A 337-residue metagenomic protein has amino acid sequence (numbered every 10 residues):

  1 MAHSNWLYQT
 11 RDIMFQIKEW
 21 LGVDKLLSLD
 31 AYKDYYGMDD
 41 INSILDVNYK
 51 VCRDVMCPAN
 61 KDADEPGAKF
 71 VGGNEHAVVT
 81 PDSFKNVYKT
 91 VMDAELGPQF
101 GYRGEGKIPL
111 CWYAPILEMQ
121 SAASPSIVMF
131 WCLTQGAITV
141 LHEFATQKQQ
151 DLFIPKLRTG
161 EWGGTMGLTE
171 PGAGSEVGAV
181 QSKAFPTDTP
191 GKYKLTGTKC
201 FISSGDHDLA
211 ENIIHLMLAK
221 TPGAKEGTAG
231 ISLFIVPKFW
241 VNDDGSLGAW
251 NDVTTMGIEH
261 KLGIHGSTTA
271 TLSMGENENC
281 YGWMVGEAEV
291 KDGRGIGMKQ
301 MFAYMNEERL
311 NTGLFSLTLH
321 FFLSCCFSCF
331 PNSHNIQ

Functional and structural regions predicted by a protein language model:
M1-V128, C132, K148, L152: Amphipathic, small/basic residue-rich leader segments at the start of a protein or domain
W20-D30, F84-D93, L110-Y113, K192-L195 (+2 more regions): Active-site-adjacent bridging/hinge elements
V71-T90, L96-G101, T165-T189, T198-H207: Flexible, glycine/threonine-enriched loop-and-boundary segments that flank and lead into catalytic domains of large
M119-S124, V140-G164, D188-G191: FAD-binding glycine-rich core of flavoenzymes that anchor FAD
M129-Q147, G174: N-terminal glycine-rich flavin-associated loop
K192-W250: A short core secondary-structure module
F201, W240-M256, K261, T271-E308 (+1 more regions): A glycine-rich, basic-preceded beta-loop-alpha segment at the flavin cofactor/substrate interface of flavin-utilizing
G313-S324: Alpha-helical support elements that line or immediately flank enzyme active sites and cofactor-binding pockets
